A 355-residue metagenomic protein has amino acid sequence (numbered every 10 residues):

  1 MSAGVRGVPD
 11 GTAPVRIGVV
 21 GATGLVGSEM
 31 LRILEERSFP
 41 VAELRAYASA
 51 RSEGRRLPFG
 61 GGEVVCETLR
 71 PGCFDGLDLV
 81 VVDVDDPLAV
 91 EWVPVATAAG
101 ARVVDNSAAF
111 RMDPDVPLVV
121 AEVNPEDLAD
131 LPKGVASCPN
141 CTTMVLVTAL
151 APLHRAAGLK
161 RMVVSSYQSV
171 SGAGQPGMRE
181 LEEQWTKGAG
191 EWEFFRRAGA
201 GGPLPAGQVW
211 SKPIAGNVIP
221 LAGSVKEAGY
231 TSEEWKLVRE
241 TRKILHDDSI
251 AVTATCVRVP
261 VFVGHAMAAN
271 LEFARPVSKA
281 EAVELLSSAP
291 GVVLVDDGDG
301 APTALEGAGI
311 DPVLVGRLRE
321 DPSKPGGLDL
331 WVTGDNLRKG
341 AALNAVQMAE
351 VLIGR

Functional and structural regions predicted by a protein language model:
S2-K212, S249-A251, R275, K279 (+6 more regions): N-terminal Rossmann-like NAD(P) cofactor-binding subdomain of oxidoreductases, focused on the glycine-rich
G134-V145, G229-V238, G340-N344: A glycine-rich, Thr/Ser-enriched phosphate-binding loop motif common to dinucleotide/cofactor-binding enzymes
V209-V261: Oxyanion-binding "anion nests"
R258-P260, G334-K339: Glycine-rich phosphate/pyrophosphate-binding beta-alpha loops
F262-A268: Conserved glycine-rich beta-strand-loop-beta hairpin in the small C-terminal domain of fold type I
N270-E272: Short hydrophobic/aromatic beta-strand micro-patches that form the beta-sheet surface supporting nucleotide- or nucleic
E281, L286-D296: A common structural junction motif
A308-I310, G327: Helix-rich interaction surfaces within compact, conserved domain-sized segments that mediate assembly or partner
